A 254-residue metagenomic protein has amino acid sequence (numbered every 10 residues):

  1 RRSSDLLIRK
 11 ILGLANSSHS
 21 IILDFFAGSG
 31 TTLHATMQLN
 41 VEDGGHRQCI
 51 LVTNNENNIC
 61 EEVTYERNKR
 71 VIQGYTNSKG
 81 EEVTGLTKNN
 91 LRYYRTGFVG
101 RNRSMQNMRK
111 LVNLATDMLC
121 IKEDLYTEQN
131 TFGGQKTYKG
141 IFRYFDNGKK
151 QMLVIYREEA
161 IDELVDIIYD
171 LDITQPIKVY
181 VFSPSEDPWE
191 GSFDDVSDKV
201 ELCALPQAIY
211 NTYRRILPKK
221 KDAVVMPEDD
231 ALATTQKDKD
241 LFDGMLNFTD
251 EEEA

Functional and structural regions predicted by a protein language model:
R1, D5-I21, V41-A254: Accessory, often C-terminal, charged low-complexity segments
S20-L39: A phosphate-binding catalytic loop at a beta-strand-loop-alpha-helix junction that coordinates phosphoryl groups
